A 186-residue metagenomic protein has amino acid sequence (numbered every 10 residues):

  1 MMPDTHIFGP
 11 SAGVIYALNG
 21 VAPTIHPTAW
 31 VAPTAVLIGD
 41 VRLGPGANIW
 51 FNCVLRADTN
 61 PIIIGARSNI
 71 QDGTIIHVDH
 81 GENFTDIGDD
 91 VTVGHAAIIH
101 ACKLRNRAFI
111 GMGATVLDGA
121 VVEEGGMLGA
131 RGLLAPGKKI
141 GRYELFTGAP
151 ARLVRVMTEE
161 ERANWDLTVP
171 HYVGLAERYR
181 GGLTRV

Functional and structural regions predicted by a protein language model:
M1-T24, D58, I64-A66, D72-I75 (+3 more regions): Glycine-rich hexapeptide-repeat left-handed beta-helix
I25, A29-G65, N69-V78: A positional/architectural concept
T92: Short proline/glycine- and basic residue-enriched helix-capping loop/turn segments at helix->loop/beta transitions
